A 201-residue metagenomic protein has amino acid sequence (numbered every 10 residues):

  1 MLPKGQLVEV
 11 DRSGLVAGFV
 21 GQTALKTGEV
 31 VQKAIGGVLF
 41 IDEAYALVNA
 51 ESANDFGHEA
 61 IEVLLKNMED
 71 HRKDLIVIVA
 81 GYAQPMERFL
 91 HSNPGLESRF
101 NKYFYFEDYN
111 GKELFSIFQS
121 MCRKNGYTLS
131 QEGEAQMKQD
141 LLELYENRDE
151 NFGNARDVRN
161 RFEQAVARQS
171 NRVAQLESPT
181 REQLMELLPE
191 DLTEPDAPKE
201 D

Functional and structural regions predicted by a protein language model:
L2, P85-H91, E97, F106-N151 (+1 more regions): Conserved C-terminal "switch" segment of AAA+ ATPases
K4-A34: Short glycine-rich substrate-engagement loop in P-loop NTPases that contacts/grips substrate
G5-Q6, G36, A60, H71-L75 (+2 more regions): Short glycine-/polar-rich loops that comprise or flank the Walker A/P-loop and associated switch/sensor motifs
R12-T23, A46-H58, Y103-Y105: Flexible beta-alpha connector loops of hexameric P-loop NTPases
Y45-E97: Conserved catalytic/switch belt of AAA+ P-loop NTPases
L129, L144-D201: C-terminal helical "lid" subdomain and adjoining coupling/linker elements of P-loop NTPases
